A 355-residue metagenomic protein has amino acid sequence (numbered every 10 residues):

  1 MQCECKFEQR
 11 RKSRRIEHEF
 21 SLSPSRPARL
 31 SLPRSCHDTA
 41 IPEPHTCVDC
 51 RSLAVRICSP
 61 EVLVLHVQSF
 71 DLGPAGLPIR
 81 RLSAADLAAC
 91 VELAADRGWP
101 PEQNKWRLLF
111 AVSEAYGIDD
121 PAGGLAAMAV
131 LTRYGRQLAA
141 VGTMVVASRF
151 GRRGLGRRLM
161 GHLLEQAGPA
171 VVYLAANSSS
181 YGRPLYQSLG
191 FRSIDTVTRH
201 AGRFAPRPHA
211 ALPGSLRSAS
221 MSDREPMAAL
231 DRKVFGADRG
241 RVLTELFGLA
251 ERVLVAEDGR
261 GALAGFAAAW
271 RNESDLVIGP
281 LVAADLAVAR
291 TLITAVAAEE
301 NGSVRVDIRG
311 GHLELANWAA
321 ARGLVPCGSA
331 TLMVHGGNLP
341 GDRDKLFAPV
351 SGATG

Functional and structural regions predicted by a protein language model:
M1-K12, S31-I41: Polybasic, low-complexity intrinsically disordered segments
C3-C5, C36, C47-C50, C58: Cysteine-centered motifs
S59-G76, S83-A88, L108, D119-P121 (+6 more regions): Intrinsically disordered, low-complexity, positively biased terminal segments
V141, Y173-S178, V306: Conserved hydrophobic beta-strand within the GNAT/NAT acetyltransferase core sheet that lines the active-site cleft
V171-N177, R192-P206, P326-N338: Conserved catalytic-core motifs of GNAT/GCN5-like acyltransferases
Y186-Q187, F191, A319: Conserved active-site tyrosine of GNAT-family acetyltransferases
R199-E225, L230-D231: Surface-exposed beta-loop interaction hotspot
